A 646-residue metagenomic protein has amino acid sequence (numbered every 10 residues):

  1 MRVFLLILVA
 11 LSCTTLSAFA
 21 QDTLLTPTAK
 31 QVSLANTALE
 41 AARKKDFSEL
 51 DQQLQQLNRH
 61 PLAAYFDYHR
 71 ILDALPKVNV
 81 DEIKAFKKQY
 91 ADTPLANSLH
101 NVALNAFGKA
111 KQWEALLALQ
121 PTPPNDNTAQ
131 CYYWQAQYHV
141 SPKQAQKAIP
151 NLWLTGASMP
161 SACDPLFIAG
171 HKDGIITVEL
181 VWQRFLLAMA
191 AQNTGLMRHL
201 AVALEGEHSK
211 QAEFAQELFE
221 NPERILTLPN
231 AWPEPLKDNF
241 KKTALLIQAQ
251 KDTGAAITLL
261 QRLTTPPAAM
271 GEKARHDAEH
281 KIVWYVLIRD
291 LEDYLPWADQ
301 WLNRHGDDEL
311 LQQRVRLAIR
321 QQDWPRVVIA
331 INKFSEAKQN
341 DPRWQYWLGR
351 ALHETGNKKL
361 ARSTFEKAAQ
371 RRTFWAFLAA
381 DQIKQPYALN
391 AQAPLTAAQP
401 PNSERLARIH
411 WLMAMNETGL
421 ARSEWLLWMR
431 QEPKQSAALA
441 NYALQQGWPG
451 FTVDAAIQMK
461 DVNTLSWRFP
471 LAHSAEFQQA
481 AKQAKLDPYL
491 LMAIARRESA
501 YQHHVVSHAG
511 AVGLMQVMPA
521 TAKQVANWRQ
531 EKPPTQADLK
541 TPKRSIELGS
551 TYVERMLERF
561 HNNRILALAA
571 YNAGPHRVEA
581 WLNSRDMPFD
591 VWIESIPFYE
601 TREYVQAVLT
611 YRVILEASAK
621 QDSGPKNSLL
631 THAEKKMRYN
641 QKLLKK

Functional and structural regions predicted by a protein language model:
C13-S17: N-terminal signal peptide c-region/cleavage motif recognized by signal peptidases
A18-D22: Boundary at the C-terminal end of the N-terminal hydrophobic targeting segment
T26-L34, D46, N58-Y65, K77-V78 (+19 more regions): Generic helix N-cap/helix-start motif at coil->alpha-helix transitions
E49-Q53, N79-Q89, W113-T122, Q144-T155 (+11 more regions): Alpha-helical repeat scaffolds
Y68, R262, P296-N303, T355-E366 (+3 more regions): Catalytic glycan-binding domains that act on GlcNAc-containing polysaccharides
R70-L72, K87, H100-N105, E279-I288 (+1 more regions): Alpha-helical adaptor scaffolds
